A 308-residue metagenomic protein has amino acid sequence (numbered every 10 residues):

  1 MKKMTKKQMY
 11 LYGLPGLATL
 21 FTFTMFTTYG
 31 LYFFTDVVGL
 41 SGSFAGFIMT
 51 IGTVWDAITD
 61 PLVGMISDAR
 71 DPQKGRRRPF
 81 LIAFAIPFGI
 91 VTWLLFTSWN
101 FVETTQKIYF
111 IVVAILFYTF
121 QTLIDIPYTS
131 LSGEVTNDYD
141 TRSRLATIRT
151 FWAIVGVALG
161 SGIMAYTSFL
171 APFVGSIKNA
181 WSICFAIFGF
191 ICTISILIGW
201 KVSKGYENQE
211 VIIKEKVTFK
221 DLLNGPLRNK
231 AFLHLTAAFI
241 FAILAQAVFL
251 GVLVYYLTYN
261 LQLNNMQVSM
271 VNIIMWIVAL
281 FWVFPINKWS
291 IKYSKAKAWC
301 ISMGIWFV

Functional and structural regions predicted by a protein language model:
M1-V308: Membrane-embedded alpha-helical bundles of multi-pass transporters/translocases, especially carrier/permease families
